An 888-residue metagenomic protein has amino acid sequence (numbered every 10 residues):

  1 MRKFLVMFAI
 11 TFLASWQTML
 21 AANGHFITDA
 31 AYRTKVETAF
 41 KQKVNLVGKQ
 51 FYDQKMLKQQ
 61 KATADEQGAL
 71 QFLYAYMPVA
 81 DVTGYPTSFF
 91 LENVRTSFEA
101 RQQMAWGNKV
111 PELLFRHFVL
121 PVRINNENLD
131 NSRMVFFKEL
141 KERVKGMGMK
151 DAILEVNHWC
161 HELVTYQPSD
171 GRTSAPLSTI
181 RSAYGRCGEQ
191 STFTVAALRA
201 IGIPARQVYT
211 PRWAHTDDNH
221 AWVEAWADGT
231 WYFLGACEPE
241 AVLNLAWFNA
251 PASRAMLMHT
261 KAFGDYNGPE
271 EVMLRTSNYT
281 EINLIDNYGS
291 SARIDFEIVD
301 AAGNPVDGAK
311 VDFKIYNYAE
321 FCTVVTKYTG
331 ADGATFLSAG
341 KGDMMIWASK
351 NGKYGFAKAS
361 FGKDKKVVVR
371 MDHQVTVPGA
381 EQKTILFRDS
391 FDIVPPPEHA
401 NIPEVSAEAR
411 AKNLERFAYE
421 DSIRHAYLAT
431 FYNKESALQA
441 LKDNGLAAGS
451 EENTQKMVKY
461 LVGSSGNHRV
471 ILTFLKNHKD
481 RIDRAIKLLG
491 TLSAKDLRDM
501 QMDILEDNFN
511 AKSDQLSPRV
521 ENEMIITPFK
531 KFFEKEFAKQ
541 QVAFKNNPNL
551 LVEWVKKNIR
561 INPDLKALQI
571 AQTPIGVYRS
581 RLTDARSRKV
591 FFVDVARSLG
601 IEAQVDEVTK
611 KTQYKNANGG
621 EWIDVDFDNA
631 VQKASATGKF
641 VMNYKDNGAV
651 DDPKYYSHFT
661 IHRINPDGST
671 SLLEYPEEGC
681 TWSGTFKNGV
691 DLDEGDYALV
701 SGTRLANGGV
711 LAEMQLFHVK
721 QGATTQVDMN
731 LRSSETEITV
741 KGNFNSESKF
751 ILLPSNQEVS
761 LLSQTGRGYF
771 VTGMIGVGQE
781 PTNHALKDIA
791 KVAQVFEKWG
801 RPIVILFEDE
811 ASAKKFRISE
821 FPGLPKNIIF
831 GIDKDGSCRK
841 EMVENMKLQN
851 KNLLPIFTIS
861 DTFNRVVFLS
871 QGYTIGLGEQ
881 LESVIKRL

Functional and structural regions predicted by a protein language model:
N23, T28-S182, D218, G308 (+2 more regions): Secondary-structure boundary elements
F26, K138, E142-M147, A152-H158 (+8 more regions): Hydrophobic/aromatic-rich core segments of domains that either
A301-E320, K341-D343, N547, N647-P676 (+1 more regions): Short, ordered, surface-exposed loop/turn motifs in non-cytosolic proteins
N317-S338, P666-K687: Short, acidic Ser/Thr/Gly-rich low-complexity loop/linker segments typical of extracellular and cell-surface proteins
G352-V375, R704-R732: Structured interaction patches on ligand/partner-binding surfaces of diverse proteins
L761-I789, P802-L806: Short active-site neighborhood of thiol/selenol oxidoreductases, capturing the structured segment around
I818-L854: Short, internal strand/loop/helix patches that form the active-site neighborhood or redox-interaction surface
L853-L888: Thiol-/selenol-based redox modules, centered on thioredoxin-like and closely related oxidoreductase domains
